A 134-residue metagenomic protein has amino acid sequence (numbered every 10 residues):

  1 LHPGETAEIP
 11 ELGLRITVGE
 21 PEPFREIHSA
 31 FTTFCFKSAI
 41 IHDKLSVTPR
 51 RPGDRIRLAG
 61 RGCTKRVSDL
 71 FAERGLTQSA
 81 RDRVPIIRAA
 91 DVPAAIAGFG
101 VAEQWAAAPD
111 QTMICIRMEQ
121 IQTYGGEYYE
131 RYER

Functional and structural regions predicted by a protein language model:
L1-R134: AMP-forming adenylation/ATP pyrophosphatase catalytic core
